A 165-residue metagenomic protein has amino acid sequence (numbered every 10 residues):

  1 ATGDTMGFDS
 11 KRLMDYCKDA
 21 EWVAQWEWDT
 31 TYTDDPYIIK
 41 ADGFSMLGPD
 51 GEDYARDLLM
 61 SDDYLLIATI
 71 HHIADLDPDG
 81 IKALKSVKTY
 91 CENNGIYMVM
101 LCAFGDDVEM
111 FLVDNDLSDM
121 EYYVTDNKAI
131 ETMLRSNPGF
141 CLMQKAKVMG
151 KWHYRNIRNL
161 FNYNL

Functional and structural regions predicted by a protein language model:
A1-G139, M143-K147, K151-L165: Extracytosolic and intramembrane catalytic regions of membrane-associated proteins in envelope/secretory systems
